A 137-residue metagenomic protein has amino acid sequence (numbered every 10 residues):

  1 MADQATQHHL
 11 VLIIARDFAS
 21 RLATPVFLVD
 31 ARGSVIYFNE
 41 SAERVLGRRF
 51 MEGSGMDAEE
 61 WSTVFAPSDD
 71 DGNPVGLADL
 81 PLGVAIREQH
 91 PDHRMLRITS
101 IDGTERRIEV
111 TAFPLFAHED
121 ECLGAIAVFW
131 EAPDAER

Functional and structural regions predicted by a protein language model:
A2, E121-A132: PAS-family sensory domains
T6-S34, E40: Sensory modules in modular signal-transduction proteins
I13, E136-R137: Sensory-domain boundary/capping and coupling elements
E43-R44: Sensory helix hotspots in PAS and closely related PAS-like folds
G53-S100: Terminal output helix/cap of sensory domains in signal transduction proteins
L77, E105-R107, G124: Beta-strand residues that line the small-molecule/cofactor-binding core of sensory signal-transduction domains
H93-R97, R107-V110, I126: PAS/PAC sensory module
S100-D102, T111-A117, V128-E131: PAS-family sensory domains and close relatives that share small-molecule sensor folds
